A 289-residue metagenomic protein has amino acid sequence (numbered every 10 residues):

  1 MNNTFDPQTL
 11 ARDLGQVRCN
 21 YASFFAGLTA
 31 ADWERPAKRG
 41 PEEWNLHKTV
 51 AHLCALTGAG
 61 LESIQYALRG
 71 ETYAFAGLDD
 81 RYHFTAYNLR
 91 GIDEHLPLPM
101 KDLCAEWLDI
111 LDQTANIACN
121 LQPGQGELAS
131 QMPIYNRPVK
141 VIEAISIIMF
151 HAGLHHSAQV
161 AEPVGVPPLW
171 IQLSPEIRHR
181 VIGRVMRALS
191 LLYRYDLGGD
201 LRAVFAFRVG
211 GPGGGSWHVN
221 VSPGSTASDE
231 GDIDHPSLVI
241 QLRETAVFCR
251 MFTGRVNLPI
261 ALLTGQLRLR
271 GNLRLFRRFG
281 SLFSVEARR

Functional and structural regions predicted by a protein language model:
M1-L10, A59-I110: Short, helix-capping/interhelical loops that line the mouth of catalytic, cofactor-, or ligand-binding pockets
N2-W44: An N-terminal domain-cap segment
P7-L14, L46, M100-W107, S146-M149 (+1 more regions): Hydrophobic packing residues in well-ordered alpha-helices of helical domains and bundles
C19, E34-H83, A129-R184, L262 (+1 more regions): Short, contiguous alpha-helical
F25, A30, T72, A118-G126 (+1 more regions): Proline-centered turn/helix-capping motifs that create local helix->coil transitions or kinks
H83-A129, E143-M149, G198: Acidic/histidine-rich alpha-helical segments that form the ligand environment of transition-metal centers
Y135-H218, S222-S225, F279-R289: Acidic, aliphatic-rich amphipathic alpha-helical segments
E162-P168, G183, G231-R289: C-terminal interaction segments
